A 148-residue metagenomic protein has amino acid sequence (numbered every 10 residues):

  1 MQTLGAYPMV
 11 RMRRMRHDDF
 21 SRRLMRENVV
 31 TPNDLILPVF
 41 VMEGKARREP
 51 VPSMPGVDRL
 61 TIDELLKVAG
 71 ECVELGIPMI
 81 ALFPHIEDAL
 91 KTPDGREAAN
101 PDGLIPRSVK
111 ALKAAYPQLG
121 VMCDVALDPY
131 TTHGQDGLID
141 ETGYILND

Functional and structural regions predicted by a protein language model:
M1-R48: N-terminal amphipathic alpha-helix/helix-capping segment at the start of soluble metabolic enzymes
F20-V30, L66-G76, P106-P117: Short amphipathic alpha-helices and their capping/turn segments at secondary-structure boundaries
R22-R23, D34, S53-M54, L60-C72 (+1 more regions): Short alpha-helical interface patches
V30-V57, G120-L146: N-terminal small/glycine-rich loop or linker at the start of catalytic domains across soluble metabolic enzymes
L37-V39, I80-L82, L112: Generic structural hydrophobic/aromatic packing signal, biased to beta-strands
R48-I62, L75-G103, Y130: Glycine-rich, proline-tolerant flexible connector loops at the mouths of alpha/beta enzymes
K91-V125: Alpha-helix-loop-beta-strand connector modules within alpha/beta enzyme cores
A111, L146-D148: Metal-dependent enolase-superfamily TIM-barrel catalytic cores that perform enediolate-based chemistry
